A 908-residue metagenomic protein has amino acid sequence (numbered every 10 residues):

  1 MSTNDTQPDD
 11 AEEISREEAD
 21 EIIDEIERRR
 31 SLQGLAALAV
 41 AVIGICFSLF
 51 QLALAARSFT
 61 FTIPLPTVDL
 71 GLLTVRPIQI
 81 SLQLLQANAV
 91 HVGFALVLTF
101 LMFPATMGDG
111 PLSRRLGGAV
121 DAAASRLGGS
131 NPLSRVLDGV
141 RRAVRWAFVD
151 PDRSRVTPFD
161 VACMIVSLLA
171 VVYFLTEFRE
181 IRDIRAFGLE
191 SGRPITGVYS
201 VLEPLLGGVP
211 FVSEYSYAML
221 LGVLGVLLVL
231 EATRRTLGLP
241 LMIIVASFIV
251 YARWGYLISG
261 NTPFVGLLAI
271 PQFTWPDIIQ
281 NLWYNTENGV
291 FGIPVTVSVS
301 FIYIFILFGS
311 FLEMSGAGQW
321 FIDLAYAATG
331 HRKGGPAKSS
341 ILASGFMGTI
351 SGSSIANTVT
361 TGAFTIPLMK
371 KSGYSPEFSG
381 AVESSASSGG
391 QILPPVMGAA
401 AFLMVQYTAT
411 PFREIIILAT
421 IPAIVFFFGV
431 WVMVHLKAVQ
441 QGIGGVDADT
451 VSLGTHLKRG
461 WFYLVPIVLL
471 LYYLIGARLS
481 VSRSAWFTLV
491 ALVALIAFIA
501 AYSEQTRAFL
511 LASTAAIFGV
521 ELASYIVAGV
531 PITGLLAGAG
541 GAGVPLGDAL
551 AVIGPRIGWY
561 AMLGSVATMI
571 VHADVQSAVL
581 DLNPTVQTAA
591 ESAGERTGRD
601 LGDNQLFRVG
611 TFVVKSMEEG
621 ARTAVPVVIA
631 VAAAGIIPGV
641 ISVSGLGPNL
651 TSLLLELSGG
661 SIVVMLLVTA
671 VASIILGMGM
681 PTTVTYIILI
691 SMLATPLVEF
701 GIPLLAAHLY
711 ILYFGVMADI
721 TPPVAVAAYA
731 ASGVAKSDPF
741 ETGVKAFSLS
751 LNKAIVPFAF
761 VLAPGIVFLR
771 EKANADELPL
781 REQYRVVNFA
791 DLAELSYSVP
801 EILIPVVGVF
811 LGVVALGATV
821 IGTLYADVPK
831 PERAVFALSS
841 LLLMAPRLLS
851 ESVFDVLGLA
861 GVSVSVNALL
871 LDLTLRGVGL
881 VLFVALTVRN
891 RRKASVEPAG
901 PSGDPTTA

Functional and structural regions predicted by a protein language model:
M1-P210, M219, M844, V862 (+1 more regions): Conserved, well-structured core domains of diverse proteins
S2-I45, G118-R142, D152, I417-E618 (+5 more regions): Long, contiguous bundles of hydrophobic transmembrane helices that form the permeation core of multi-pass
F61-L82, R141-R145, I181-Y217, I258-N288 (+5 more regions): Membrane-interfacial helical/loop segments at transmembrane boundaries in membrane proteins
Y173-R182, K371, Q391-F402, P422-G445: Transmembrane-helix bundle segments that line or gate the permeation/cavity pathway in multi-pass membrane proteins
Y215-L220, N288-F301, A328-S340, S372-F378 (+6 more regions): Membrane-interfacial loop-to-helix junctions in multi-pass transporters
E231, T236, S247-F248, F264-Q319 (+5 more regions): Core transmembrane alpha-helical segments of multi-pass membrane transporters/permeases
F308-E313, S344-S353, S385-Q391, A634 (+4 more regions): Transmembrane alpha-helix interface/packing and boundary motifs in multi-pass membrane proteins, characterized by
I322-G390, V396-L403, A409, T682-M717 (+1 more regions): Hydrophobic transmembrane alpha-helices that form the pore/transport pathway of multi-pass ion and small-solute
